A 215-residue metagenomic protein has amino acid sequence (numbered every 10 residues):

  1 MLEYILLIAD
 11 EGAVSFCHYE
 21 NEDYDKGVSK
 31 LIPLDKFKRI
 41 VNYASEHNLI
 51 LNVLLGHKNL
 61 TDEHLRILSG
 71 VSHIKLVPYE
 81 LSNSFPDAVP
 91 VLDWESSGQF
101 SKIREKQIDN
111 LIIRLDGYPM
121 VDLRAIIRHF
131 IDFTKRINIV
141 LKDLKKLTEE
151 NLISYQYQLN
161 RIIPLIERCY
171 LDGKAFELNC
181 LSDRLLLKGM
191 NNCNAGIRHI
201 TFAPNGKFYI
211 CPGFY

Functional and structural regions predicted by a protein language model:
M1-E3, E46-L51, G70-I74, Q107-D109 (+2 more regions): Short, well-ordered coil/turn segments that N-cap beta-strands
M1-R39, Y43-H47: Canonical Radical SAM [4Fe-4S] cluster-binding loop centered on the CxxxCxxC motif and its immediate flanking residues
D25-V28, I32-D35, F85-Y209, G213: Radical SAM enzyme [4Fe-4S]-AdoMet core and its adjacent flexible, acidic and glycine-rich loops/tails across
F37, D62-E63: Leucine-rich repeat
V41-S45, I67-L68, K102-R104: Leucine-rich repeat
L51-K58, L76-Y79: Glycine-rich beta-strand-to-loop/alpha-helix junction loops that act as flexible
H57-T61, R184-L185: Short, internal active-site loops enriched in acidic
L65-S72, V77-G98: Active-site beta->alpha loop and helix N-cap motifs at the rims of alpha/beta catalytic domains
